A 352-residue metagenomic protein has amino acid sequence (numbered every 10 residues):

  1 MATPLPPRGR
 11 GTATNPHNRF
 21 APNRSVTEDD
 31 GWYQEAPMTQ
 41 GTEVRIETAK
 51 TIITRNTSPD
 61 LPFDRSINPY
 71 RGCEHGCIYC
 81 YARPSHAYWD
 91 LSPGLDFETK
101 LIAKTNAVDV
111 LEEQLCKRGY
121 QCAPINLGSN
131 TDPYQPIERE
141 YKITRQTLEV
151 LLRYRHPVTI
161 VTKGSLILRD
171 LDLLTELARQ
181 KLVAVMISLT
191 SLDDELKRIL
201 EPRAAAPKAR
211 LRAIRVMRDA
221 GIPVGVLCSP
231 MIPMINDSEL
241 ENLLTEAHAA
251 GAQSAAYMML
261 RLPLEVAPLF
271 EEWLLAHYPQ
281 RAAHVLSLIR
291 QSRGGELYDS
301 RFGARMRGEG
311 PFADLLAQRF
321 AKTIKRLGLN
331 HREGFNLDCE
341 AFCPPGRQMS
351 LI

Functional and structural regions predicted by a protein language model:
M1-T48, T54, S238-I352: Auxiliary Fe-S-binding modules of radical SAM enzymes
E35-R71, I78-M186, T190-R198, P207-D219: Conserved Radical SAM active-site core
V150-H156, R212-V224, G295, R319-N330: A structural motif corresponding to the C-terminal end of an alpha-helix and its immediate exit/capping segment
T159, G225, A255-Y257: Short hydrophobic alpha-helical runs that function as membrane-insertion/retention elements
S165-L168, I232-E241: Active-site glycine- and acidic-residue-rich loops that bind and position anionic ligands or nucleotide-like cofactors
R179-L182, P223, A249-Q253: Glycine-enriched alpha-helix->loop->beta-strand junction motifs that scaffold or abut catalytic
L192-D194, L200-R203, V216-N236, M259-L262 (+1 more regions): Conserved strand-turn element in the central/C-terminal portion of the radical SAM core barrel that lines
K208-R215, S229, E241-A249: Internal, well-ordered alpha-helical scaffold/interface segments that support domain packing or protein-protein contacts
